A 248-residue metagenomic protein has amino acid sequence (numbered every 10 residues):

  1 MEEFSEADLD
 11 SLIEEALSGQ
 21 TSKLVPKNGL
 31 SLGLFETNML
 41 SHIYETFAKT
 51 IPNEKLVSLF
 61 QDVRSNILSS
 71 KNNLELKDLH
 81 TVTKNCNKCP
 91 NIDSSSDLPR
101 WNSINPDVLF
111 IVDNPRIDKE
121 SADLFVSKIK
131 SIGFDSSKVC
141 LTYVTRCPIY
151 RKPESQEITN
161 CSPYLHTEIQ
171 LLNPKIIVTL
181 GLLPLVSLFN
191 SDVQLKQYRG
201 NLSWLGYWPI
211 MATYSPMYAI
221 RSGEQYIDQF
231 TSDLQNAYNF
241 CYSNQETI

Functional and structural regions predicted by a protein language model:
E2-I248: A polyanion-binding, active-site-adjacent surface
